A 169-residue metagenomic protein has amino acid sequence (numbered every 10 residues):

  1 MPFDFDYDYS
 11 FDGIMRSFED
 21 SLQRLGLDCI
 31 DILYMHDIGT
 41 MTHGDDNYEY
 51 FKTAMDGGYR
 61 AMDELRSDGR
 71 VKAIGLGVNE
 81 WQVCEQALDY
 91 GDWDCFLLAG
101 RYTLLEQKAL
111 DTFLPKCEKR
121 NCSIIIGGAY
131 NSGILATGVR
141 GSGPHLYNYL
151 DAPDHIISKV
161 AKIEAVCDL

Functional and structural regions predicted by a protein language model:
M1-D6: Short glycine/proline- and acidic residue-enriched helix-loop micro-motifs that form flexible lids or anion-recognition
S10-R24, N79-Q86: Short, acidic/polar
I14-C29, L110-S123: Short amphipathic alpha-helices and their capping/turn segments at secondary-structure boundaries
I32: Short SAM/SAH-binding signature in class I
M35-L169: Beta/alpha (TIM)-barrel catalytic core signal, keyed to glycine-rich beta->alpha loops juxtaposed to Asp/Glu that bind
